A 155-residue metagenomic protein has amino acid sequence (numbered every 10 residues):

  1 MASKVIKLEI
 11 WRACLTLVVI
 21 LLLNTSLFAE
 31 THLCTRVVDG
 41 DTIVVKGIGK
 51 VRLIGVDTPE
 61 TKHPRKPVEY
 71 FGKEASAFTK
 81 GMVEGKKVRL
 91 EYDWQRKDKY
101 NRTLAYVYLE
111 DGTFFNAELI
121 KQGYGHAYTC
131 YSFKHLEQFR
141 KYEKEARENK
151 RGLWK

Functional and structural regions predicted by a protein language model:
A2-K155: Small beta-barrel nucleic-acid-binding modules, primarily SNase/OB-fold domains and secondarily Tudor-like barrels
